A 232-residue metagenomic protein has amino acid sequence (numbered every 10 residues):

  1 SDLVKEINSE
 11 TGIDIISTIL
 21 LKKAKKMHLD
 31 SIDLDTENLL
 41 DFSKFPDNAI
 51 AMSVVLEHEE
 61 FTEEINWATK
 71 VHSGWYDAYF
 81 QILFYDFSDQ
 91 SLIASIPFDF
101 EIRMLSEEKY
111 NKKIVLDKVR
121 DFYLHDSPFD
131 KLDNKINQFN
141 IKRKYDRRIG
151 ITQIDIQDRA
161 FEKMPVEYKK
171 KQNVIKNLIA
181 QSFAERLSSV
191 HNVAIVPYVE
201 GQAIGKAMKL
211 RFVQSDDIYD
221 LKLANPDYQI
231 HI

Functional and structural regions predicted by a protein language model:
S1-S31, Q81-L83, A94, S106-E108 (+3 more regions): Charged/polar interaction segments and conserved charged motifs
S1-V55, E162-I232: N-terminal segment of the mature soluble domain
D47-T62, V71-F84: Elongated alpha-helical scaffolds
V54-K70, V115-D130: Charged, low-complexity, helix/coiled-coil-prone segments
L56, E64-S73, D86, S91 (+5 more regions): Low-complexity, intrinsically disordered or weakly predicted helical/coil tracts enriched in serine/threonine
W67-S106, Q229-I232: Amphipathic beta-strand/beta-sheet edge segments enriched in Tyr/Trp
W75-Y79, Y85, Y110, Y123 (+5 more regions): Sequence-level detector for tyrosine residue identity
F87-K163, K171, I175-E185, H191: C-terminal/domain-edge helix-coil "capping" segments
